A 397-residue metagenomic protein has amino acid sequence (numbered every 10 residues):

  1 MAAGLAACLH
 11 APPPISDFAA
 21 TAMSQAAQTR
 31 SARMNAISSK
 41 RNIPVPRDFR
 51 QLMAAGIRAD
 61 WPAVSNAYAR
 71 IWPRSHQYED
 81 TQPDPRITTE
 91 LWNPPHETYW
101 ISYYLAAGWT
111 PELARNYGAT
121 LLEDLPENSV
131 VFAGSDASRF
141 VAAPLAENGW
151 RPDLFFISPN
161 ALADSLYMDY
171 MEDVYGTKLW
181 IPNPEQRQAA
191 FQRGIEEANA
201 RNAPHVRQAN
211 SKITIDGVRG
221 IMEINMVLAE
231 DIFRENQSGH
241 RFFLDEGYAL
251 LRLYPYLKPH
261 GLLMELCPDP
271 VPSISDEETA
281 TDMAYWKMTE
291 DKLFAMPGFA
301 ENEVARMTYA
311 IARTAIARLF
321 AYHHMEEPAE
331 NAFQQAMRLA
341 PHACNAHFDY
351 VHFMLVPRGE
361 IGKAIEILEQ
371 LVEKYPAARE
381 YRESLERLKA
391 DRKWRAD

Functional and structural regions predicted by a protein language model:
M1-A6: Bacterial N-terminal signal peptides
C8-G134, R139-H347, L355-V356, E360-I361 (+2 more regions): ER/secretory pathway lumenal C-terminal domains and tails of membrane proteins involved in glycoprotein biogenesis
